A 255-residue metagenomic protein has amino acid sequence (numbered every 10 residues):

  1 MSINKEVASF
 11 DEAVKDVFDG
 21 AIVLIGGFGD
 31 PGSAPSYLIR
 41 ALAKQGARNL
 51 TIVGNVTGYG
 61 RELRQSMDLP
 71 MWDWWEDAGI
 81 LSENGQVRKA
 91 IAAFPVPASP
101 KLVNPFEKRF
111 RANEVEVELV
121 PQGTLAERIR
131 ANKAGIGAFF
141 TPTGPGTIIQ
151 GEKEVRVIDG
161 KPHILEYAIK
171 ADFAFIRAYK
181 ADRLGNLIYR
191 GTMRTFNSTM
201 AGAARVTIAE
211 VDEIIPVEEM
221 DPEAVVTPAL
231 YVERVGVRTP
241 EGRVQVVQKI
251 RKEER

Functional and structural regions predicted by a protein language model:
M1-R255: Conserved alpha/beta enzyme-core scaffold
